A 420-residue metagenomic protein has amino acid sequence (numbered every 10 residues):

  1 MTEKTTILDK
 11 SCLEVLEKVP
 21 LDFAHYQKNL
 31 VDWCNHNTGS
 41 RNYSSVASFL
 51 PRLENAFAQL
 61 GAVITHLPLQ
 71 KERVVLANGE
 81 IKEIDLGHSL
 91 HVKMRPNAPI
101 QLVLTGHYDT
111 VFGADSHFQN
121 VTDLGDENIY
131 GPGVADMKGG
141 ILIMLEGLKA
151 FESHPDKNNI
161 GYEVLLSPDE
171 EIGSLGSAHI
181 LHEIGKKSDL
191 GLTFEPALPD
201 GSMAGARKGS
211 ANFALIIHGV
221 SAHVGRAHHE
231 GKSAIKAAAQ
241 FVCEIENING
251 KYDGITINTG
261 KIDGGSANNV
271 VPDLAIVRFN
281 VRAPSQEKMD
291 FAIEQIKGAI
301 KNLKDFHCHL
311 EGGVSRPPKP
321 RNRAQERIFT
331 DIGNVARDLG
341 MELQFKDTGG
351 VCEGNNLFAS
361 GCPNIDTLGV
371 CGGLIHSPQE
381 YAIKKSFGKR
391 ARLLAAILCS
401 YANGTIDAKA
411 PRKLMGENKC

Functional and structural regions predicted by a protein language model:
M1-E14, K18-L21, N55-A56, P196-A197 (+2 more regions): Metal-dependent amide/peptide-bond hydrolase catalytic core, centered on the "pita-bread" metallohydrolase fold
E3-Y130, S153: Acidic/His- and Gly-rich active-site-bordering loop/insert found across diverse amide/peptide-bond hydrolases
E80-E83, M203-R207, K346-D347: Short Gly/Pro-enriched turn/cap motifs at secondary-structure boundaries
Q101-V103, I129, D189-T193, A214 (+1 more regions): Short glycine-aspartate micro-motif
L104, L124-I172, A211-I217, V224-I248 (+3 more regions): Alpha-helical metal-binding/catalytic segments enriched in His/Glu/Asp
D109-G125, A206-I216, N334, V370: Acidic-glycine-rich active-site phosphate/pyrophosphate-binding loop
M137-S210, G250, A402, A408-R412 (+1 more regions): Acidic/histidine-rich catalytic neighborhood of metal-dependent amide-processing enzymes
